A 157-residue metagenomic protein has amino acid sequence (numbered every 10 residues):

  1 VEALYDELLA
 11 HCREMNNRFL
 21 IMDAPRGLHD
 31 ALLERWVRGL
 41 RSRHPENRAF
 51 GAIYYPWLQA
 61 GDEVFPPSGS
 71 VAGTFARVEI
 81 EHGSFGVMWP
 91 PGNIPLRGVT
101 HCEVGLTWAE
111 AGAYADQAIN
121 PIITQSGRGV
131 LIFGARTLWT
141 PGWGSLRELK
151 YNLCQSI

Functional and structural regions predicted by a protein language model:
V1-S156: A glycine- and small-residue-enriched flexible loop/hinge signal that marks low-structured segments
